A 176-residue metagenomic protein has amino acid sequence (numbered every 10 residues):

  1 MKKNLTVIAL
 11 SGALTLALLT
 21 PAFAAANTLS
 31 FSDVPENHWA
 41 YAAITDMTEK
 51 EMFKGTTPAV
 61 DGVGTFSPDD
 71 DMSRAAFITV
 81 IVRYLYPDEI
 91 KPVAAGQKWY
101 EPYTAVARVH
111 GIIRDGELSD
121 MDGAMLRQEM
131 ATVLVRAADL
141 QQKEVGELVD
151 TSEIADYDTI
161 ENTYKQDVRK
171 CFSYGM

Functional and structural regions predicted by a protein language model:
K2-Y41, F53-Q128, R136-K165: Feature responds to low-complexity, polar/acidic, surface-exposed segments characteristic of secreted/exported proteins
A42, T48-E49: Alpha-helical bundle segments that constitute or directly flank the non-heme di-iron/ferroxidase center
D46-M47, A107, C171: PEST-like intrinsically disordered low-complexity regions enriched in serine, proline, threonine and acidic/polar
E51, G175: Phosphate/pyrophosphate-binding loop motifs in nucleotide- or prenyl diphosphate-using proteins
A131: IQ-motif-like calmodulin-binding regions
